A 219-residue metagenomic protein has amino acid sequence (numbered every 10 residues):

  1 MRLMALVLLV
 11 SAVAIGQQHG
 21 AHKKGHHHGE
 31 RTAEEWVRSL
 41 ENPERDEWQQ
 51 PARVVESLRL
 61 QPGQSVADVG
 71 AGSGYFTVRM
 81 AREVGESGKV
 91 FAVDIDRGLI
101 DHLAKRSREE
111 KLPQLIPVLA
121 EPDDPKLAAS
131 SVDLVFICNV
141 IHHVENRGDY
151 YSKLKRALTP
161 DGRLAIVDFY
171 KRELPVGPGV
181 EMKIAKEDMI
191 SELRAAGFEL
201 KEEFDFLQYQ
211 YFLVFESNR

Functional and structural regions predicted by a protein language model:
L8-G16: Hydrophobic h-region of N-terminal signal peptides that target proteins for export in Gram-negative bacteria
Q17-A67: Class I SAM-dependent transferase core
A67, G72-P125: Class I SAM-dependent methyltransferase SAM/SAH-binding core
A81-R82, G148-R163: A short glycine-rich, Lys/Arg-flanked "PGG" loop and its adjoining helix->strand segment in the class I
I100, R163-I190: Conserved class I S-adenosyl-L-methionine
D123-L134: A short acidic, Gly/Pro-enriched loop at the edge of an enzyme's catalytic core that lines a small-molecule cofactor
D133-R147: A short SAM/SAH-binding and catalytic strip from SAM-dependent methyltransferases
E202-R219: Core SAM-dependent methyltransferase catalytic element
